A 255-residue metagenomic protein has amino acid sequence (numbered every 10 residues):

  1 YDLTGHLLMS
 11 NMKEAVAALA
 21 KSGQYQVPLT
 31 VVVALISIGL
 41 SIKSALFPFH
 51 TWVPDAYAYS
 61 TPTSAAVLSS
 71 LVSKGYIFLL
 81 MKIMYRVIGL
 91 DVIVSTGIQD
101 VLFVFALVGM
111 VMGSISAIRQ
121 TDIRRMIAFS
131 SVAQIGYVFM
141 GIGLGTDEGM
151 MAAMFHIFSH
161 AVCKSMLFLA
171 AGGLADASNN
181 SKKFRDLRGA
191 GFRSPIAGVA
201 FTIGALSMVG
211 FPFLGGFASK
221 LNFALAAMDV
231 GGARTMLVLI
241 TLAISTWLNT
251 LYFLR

Functional and structural regions predicted by a protein language model:
Y1-R255: Hydrophobic transmembrane alpha-helices and their helix-loop junctions in integral membrane proteins
